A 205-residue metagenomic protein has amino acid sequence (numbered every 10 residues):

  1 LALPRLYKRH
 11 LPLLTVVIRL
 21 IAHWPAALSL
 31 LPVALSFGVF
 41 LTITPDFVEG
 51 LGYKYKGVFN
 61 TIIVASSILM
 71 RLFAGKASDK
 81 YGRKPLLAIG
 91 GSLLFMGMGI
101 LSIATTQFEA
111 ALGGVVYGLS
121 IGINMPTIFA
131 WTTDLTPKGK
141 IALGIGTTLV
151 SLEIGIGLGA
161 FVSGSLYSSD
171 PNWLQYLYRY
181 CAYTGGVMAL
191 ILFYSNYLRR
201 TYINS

Functional and structural regions predicted by a protein language model:
L1-H10, A189-N196: C-terminal membrane-cytosol helix-exit motif in multi-pass small-molecule transporters
H23-N60, S67: Extracytoplasmic gate region of multi-pass secondary transporters
Y53, T136-T148: Loop-to-transmembrane helix entry/capping segments in MFS-fold secondary transporters and related SLC/MFSD carriers
V64-L72, I156-G157: Residue-level signature of mid-helix packing/kink "hotspots" within the transmembrane helices of 12-pass Major
M70-G82, Y167-S168: Helix-to-loop junctions at the C-terminal end of transmembrane segments in multipass secondary transporters
P85-I100: Structural signature of the two symmetry-related core transmembrane helices
I123-T136: Intracellular juxtamembrane helix-capping segments at the cytosolic ends of symmetry-related transmembrane helices
S165-G186: A membrane-interface helix-boundary motif in multi-pass transporters
